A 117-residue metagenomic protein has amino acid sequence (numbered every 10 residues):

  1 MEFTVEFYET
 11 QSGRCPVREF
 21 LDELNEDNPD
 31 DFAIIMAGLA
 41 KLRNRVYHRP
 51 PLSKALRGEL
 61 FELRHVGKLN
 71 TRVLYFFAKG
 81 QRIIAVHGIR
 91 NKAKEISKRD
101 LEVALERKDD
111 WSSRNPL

Functional and structural regions predicted by a protein language model:
M1-N70, K79-I83, R90-L117: Basic, Lys/Arg-enriched alpha-helical interface segments
